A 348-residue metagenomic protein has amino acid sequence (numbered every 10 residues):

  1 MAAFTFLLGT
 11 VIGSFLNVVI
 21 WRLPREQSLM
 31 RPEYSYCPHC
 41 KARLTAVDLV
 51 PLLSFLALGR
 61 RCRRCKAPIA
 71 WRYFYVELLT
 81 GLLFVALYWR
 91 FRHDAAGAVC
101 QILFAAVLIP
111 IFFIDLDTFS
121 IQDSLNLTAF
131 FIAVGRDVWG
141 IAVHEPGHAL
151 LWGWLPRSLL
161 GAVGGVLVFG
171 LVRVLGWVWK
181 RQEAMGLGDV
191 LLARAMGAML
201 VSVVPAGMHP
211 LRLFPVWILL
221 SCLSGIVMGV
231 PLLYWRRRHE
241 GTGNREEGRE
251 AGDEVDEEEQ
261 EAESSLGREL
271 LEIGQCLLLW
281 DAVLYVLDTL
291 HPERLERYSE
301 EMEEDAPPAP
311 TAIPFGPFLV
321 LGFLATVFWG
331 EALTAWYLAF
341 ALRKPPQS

Functional and structural regions predicted by a protein language model:
M1-S348: A membrane-topology feature that recognizes alpha-helical transmembrane segments and their immediate juxtamembrane
